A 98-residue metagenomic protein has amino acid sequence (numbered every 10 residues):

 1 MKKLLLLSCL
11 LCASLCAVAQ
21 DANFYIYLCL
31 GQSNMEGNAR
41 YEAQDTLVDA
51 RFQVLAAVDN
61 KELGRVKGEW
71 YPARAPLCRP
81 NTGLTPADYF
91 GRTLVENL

Functional and structural regions predicted by a protein language model:
M1-L4: Positively charged n-region of N-terminal signal peptides that target proteins for export
L10-V18: Hydrophobic h-region of N-terminal signal peptides that target proteins for export in Gram-negative bacteria
A19-L98: Cell-envelope and extracellular/periplasmic
